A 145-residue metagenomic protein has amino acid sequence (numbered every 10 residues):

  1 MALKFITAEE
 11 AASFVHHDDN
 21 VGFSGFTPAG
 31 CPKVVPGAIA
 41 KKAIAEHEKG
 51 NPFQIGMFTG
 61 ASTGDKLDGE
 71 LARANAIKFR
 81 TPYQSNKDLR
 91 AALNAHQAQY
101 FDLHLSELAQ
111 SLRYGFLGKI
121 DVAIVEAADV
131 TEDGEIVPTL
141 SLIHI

Functional and structural regions predicted by a protein language model:
M1-I143: Conserved alpha/beta enzyme-core scaffold
